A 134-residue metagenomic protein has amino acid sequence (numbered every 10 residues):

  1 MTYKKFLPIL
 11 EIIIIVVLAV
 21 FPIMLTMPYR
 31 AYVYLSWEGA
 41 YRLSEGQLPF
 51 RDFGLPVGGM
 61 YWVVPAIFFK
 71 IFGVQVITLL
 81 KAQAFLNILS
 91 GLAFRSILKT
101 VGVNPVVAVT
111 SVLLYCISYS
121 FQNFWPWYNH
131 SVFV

Functional and structural regions predicted by a protein language model:
M1-F21: Start-transfer (signal-anchor) and selected internal transmembrane alpha helices of multi-pass inner/ER membrane
M24-G39, F50-I67, V74: Extracytoplasmic catalytic/substrate-binding loops of multi-pass membrane glycan-assembly enzymes
Q75-V76, V101-V109: Membrane-helix interface segments
K81-P105: Transmembrane-helix motifs of polytopic, lipid-linked glycan transferases
A108-S118, V134: Short helix- or helix-capping micro-motifs that position conserved polar/aromatic residues at function-defining sites
Q122-V132: Short acidic/glycine- and proline-prone juxtamembrane loop motifs at membrane-interface regions of multi-pass membrane
